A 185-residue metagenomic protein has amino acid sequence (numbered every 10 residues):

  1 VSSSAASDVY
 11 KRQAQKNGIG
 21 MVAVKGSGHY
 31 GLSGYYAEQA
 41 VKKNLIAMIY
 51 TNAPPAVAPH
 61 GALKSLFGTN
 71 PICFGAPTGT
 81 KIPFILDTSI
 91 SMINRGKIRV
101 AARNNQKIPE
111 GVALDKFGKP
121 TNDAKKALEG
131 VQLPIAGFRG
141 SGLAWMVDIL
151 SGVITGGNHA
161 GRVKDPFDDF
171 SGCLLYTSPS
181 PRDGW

Functional and structural regions predicted by a protein language model:
V1-A6, Y10, Y176-W185: Single conserved hydrophobic/aromatic residue that forms the stacking wall/gate of nucleotide- or nucleobase-binding
S3, S7-I72, A76-P83: A glycine-rich, acidic short-motif signal
R12-K16, K42-I46, N52, G79 (+4 more regions): Generic secondary-structure signature for well-ordered alpha-helical cores
N17-M21, K125-V131: Glycine/charged-rich beta-loop-alpha catalytic/anionic-binding loops adjacent to active sites
K25-H29, A124, I135-A136: Glycine- and other small-residue-rich loops at beta-strand/loop junctions that grip anionic moieties
V57-K125: Phosphate/diphosphate-binding glycine-rich loops and adjacent basic-rich segments that engage nucleotide
G130-S178, R182: Internal helical hairpin/lid segments
